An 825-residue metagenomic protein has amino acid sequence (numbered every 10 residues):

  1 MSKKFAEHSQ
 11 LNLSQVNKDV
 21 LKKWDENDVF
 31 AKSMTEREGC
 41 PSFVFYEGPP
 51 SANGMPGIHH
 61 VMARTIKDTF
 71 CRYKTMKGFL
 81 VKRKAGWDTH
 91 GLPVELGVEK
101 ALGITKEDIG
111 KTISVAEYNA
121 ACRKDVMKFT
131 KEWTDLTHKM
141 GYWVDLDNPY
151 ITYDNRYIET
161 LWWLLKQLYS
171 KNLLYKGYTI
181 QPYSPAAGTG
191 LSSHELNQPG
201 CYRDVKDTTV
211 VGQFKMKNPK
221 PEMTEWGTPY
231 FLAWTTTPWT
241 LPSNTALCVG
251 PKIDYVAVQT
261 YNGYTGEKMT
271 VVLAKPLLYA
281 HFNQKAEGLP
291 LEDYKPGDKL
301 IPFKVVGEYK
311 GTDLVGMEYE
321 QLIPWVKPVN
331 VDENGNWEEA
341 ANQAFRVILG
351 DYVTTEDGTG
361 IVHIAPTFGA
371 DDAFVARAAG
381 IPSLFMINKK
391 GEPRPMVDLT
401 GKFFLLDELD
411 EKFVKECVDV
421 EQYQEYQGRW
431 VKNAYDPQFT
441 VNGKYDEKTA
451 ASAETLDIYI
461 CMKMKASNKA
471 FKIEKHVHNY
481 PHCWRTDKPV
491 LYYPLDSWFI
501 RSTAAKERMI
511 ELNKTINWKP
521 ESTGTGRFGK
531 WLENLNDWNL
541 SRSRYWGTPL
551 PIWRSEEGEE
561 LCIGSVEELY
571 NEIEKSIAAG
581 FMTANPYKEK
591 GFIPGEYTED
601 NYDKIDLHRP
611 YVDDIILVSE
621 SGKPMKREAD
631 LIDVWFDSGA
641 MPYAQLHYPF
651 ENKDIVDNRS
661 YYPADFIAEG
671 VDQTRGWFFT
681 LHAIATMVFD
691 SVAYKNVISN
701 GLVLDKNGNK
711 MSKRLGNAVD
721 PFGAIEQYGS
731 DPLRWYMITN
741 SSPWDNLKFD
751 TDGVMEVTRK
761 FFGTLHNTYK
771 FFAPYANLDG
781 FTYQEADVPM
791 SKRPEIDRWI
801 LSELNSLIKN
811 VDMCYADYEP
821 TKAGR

Functional and structural regions predicted by a protein language model:
S2-E7, G48-P56, V115-N119, V144-I151 (+8 more regions): Glycine- and acidic
S2-G266, A365-A370, V375-A378, F385-G401 (+8 more regions): N-terminal, positively charged nucleic-acid-binding surface of large information/translation enzymes
E7-L11, L92, K100-I104, D135 (+11 more regions): Long, charged, mostly alpha-helical binding arms that flank functional sites
W24, D147, D154-Y202, D207 (+4 more regions): Gly/Pro-rich turn-and-neighbor structural signature
S42-G48, T260, G360-I364, S555-E559 (+1 more regions): Short hydrophobic beta-strand segments
Q213, P382-K390, R544-W546, E572 (+4 more regions): Alpha-helical recognition segments enriched in aromatics with Gly/Pro capping that present substrate-recognition
I253, A257, Y261-K390, P395 (+3 more regions): Catalytic alpha/beta core of large soluble enzyme barrels
F404-T455: Surface-exposed intrinsically disordered loops and tails
